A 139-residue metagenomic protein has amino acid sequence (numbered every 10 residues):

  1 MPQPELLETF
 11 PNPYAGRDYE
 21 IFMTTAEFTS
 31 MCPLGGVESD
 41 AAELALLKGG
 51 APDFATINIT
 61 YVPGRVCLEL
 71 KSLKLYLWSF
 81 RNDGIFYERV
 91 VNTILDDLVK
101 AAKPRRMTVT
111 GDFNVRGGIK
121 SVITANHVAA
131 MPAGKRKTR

Functional and structural regions predicted by a protein language model:
M1-R139: N-terminal intrinsically disordered, cationic/polar leader segments that include organellar targeting peptides
